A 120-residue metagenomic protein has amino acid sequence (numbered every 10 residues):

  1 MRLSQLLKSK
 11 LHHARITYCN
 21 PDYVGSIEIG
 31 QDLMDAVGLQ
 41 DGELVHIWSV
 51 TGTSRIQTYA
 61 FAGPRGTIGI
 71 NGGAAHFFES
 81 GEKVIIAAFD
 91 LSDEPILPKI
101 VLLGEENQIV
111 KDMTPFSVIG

Functional and structural regions predicted by a protein language model:
M1-L7: Extreme N-terminal tail/first-helix region
L3, A62, E94, K99-G120: Helix-rich terminal scaffold detector
L6, I16-T17, P21-E94, E106: Compact, glycine-rich, soluble single-domain proteins
H12-H13: Eukaryotic proteins' extreme N-terminal regulatory segments
